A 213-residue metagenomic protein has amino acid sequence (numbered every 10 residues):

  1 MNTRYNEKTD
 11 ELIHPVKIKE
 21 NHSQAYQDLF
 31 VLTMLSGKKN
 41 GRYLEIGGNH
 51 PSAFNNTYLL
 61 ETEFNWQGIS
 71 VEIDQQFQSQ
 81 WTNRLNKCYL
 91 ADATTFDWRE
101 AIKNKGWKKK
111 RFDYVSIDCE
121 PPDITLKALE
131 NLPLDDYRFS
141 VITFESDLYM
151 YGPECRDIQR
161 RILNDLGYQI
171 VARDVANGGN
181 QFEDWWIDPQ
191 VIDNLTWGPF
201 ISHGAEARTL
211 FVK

Functional and structural regions predicted by a protein language model:
M1-K17, Q24-Y26, F30-R42, T82-N86 (+2 more regions): Accessory recognition modules or surfaces
T3-N6, D28-V31, G47, A101-W107 (+1 more regions): A broad, low-specificity signal for short, low-complexity segments enriched in glycine/proline and polar/charged
P15-A101: SAM cofactor-binding core of SAM-dependent methyltransferases, primarily the Rossmann-like beta-alpha-beta module
S36, K103-K108, P133-L134: Residue-level signal for alpha-helix termini/capping positions
Y58-L59, F64-Q67, K110-I117, P121-K213: Conserved acidic-Pro-Pro-aromatic motif
S79, E100-N104, D157, R161 (+1 more regions): Replace "anionic and nucleotidyl ligands
K87-K127: Internal catalytic-core helix/loop-beta-alpha segment that presents or stabilizes conserved functional determinants
